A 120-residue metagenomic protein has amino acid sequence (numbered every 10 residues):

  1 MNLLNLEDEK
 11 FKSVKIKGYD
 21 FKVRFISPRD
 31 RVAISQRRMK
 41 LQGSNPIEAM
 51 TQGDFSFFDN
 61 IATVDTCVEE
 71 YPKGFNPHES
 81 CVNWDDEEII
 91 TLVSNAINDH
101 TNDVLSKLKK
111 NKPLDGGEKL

Functional and structural regions predicted by a protein language model:
M1-S13: Short acidic, Pro/Gly- and aromatic-enriched capping/linker segments at domain boundaries
E9, Y19, I26-L120: Short, surface-exposed, charged amphipathic helix/loop patches that serve as local interaction elements
